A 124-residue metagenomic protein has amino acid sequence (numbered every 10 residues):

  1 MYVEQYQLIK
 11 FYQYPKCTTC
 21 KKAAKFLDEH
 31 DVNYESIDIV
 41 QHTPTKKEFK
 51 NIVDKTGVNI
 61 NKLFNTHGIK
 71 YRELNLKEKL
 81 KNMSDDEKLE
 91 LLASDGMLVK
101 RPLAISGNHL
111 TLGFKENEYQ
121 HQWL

Functional and structural regions predicted by a protein language model:
Y2-H30, Y34-I39: Local sequence-structure signature of Cys/Sec-based thiol-disulfide redox active-site neighborhoods
Q41-L124: Thiol/selenol-based redox catalytic cores and closely related redox-interacting motifs
